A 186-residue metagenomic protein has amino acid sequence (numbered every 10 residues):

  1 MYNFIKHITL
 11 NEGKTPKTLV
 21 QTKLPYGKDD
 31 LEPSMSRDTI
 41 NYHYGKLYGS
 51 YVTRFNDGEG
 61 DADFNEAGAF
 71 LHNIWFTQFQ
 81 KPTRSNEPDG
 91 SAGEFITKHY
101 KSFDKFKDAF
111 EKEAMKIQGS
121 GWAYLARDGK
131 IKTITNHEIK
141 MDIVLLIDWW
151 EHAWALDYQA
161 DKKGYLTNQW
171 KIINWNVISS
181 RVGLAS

Functional and structural regions predicted by a protein language model:
M1-P16: Charge-dense, intrinsically disordered terminal/linker segments
E12-S186: Feature for soluble, non-membrane regions of globular proteins
